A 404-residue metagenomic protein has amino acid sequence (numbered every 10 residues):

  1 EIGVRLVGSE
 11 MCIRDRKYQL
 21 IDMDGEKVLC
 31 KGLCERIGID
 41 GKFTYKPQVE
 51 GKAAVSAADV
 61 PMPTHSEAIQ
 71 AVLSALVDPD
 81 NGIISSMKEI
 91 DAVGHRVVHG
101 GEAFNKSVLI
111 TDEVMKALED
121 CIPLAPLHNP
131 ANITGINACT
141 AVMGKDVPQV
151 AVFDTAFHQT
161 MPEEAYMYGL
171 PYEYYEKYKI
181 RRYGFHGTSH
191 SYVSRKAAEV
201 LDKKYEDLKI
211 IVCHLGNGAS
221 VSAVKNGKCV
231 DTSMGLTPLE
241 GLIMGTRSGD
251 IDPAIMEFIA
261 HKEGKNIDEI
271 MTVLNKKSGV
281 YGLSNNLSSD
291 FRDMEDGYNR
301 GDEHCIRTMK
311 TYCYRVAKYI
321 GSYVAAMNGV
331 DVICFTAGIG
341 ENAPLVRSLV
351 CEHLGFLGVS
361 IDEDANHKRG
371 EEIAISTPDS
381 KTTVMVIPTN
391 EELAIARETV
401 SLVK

Functional and structural regions predicted by a protein language model:
E1-G8, I13: Single conserved hydrophobic/aromatic residue that forms the stacking wall/gate of nucleotide- or nucleobase-binding
D15-M62, G235: Short glycine-rich, Thr/Ser-proximal phosphate-binding strand/loop in the N-terminal lobe of ATP-dependent enzymes
A75-D91, A197-K204, I320-D331: Phosphate/pyrophosphate-binding loops at sites that engage ATP/ADP/AMP, CoA/4′-phosphopantetheine, polyphosphate
L76-H128, P148-V150, A156-A165: Short beta-strand-loop/turn "lid" adjacent to the catalytic site in phosphate-handling enzymes
F157-H261: Glycine-rich phosphate-binding loop of actin/hexokinase-like ATP-binding domains
K225, V230-N266, T272, A337-K368: Catalytic phosphate/nucleotide-handling subdomain of diverse soluble enzymes
E263-T308: A mobile "lid/hinge" subdomain adjacent to the ATP/sugar-phosphate binding pocket shared across diverse ATP-dependent
I306, K310-V330, G340-K404: Internal helix-turn-beta structural module
